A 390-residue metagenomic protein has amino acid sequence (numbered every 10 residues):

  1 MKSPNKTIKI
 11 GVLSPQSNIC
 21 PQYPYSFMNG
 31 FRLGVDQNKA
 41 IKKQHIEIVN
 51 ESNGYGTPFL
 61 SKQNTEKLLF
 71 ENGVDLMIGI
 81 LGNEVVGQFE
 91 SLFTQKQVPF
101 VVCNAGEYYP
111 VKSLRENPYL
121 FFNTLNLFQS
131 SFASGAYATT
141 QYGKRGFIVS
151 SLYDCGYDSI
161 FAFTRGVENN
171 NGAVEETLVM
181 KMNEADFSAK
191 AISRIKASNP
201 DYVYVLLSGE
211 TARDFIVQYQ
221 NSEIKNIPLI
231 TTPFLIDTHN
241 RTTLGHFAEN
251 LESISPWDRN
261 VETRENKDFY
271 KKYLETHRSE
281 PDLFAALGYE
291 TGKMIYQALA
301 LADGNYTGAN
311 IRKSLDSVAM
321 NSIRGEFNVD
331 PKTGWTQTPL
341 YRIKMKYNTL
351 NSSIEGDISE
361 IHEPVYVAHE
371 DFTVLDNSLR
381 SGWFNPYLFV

Functional and structural regions predicted by a protein language model:
S3-N5, G11-N29, E51-G54, P58 (+1 more regions): Extracytoplasmic "Venus flytrap"
K6-I8, R324-V390: Solvent-exposed, acidic/polar segments of extracytosolic/periplasmic ligand-binding ectodomains
A40-G56, N117-Y119, E168-S188, Y202: Short beta-strand elements in bilobed, periplasmic/extracellular small-molecule ligand-binding domains
E51, P58-D75, D186-N199, Q218: Short, well-structured alpha-helical segments in soluble
F70-L81, V101-C103, F147-S150, S198-F215 (+2 more regions): Periplasmic-binding protein-like
L76-V174, D237-G245: Extracytoplasmic ligand/sensor domains, especially the bilobed periplasmic-binding protein
N221-Y289: Extracellular/periplasmic periplasmic-binding protein-like sensory domains
L301-K313: Short, charged, surface-exposed loops that flank catalytic or proteolytic processing sites
